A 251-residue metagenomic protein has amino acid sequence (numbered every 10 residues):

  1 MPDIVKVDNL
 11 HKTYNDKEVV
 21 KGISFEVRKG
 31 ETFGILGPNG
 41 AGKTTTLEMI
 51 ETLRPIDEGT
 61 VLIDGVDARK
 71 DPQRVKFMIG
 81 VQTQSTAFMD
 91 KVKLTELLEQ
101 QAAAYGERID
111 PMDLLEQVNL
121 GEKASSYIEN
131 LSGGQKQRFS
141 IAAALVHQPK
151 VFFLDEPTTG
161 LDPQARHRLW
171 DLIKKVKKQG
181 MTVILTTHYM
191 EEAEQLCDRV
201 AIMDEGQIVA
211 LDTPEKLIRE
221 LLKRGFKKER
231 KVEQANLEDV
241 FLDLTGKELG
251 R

Functional and structural regions predicted by a protein language model:
E99, A103, R108-K123: Conserved ABC ATPase "signature" region
Y127-L131: Conserved ABC ATPase signature
Q148: Conserved catalytic motifs of ABC-family nucleotide-binding domains
F152-D155: Catalytic Walker B motif of ABC-type/P-loop ATPase nucleotide-binding domains
L211-D212: ABC ATPase "signature
